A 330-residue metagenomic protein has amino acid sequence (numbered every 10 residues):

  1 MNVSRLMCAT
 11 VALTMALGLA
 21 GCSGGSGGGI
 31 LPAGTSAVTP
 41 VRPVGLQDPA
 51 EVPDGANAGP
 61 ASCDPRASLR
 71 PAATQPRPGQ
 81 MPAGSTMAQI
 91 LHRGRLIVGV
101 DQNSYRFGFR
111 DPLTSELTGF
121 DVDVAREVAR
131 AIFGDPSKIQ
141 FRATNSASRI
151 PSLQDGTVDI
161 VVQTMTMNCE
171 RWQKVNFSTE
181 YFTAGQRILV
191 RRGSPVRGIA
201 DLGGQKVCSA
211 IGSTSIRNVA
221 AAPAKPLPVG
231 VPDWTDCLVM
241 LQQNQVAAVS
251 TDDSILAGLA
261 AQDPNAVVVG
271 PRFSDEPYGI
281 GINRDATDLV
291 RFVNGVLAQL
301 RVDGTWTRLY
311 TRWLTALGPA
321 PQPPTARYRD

Functional and structural regions predicted by a protein language model:
L17-G21: C-terminal motif of bacterial Sec signal peptides marking the signal peptidase cleavage site
S23-S26: Bacterial signal peptide processing site
S36-V161: Extracytoplasmic small-molecule ligand-binding "clamshell" domains of the periplasmic binding protein/Venus flytrap
G45-M81, S213, I280-L317: Extended ligand-binding regions for polar small-molecule ligands
Y105, L117-I132, M165-N168, A184-L238 (+2 more regions): Bilobed "Venus flytrap"/periplasmic-binding protein-like clamshell domains and structurally analogous long
S137-D201: Acidic, polar ligand-binding/catalytic clefts
T164-Q173, Q242-D275: A ligand-binding cleft/hinge motif common to bilobed small-molecule-binding domains
F182-V190, A257-V296, L317-D330: Periplasmic-binding protein-like
